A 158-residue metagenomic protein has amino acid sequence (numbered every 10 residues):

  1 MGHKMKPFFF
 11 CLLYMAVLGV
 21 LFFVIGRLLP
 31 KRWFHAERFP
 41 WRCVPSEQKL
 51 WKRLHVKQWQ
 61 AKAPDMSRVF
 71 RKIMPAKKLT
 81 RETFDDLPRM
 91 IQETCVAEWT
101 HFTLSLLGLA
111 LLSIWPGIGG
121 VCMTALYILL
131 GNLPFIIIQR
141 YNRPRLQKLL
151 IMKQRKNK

Functional and structural regions predicted by a protein language model:
K4-F8, L12, D86, M90 (+3 more regions): Hydrophobic, aromatic-rich alpha-helical transmembrane segments and their membrane-interface anchor motifs
K6-L50: N-terminal signal-anchor transmembrane alpha helix
Y14-A16, L111, G120-L130: Hydrophobic core segments of alpha-helical transmembrane domains in multi-pass membrane proteins
K31-M90, M152-K158: Membrane-proximal soluble regions of multi-pass membrane proteins
W33, I114-V121, Y141-P144: Juxtamembrane transmembrane-helix termini
L87-G119: Transmembrane alpha-helical segments and their cytosolic interface motifs in multi-pass membrane proteins
I136-K158: Cytosolic/matrix-facing juxtamembrane and C-terminal tails of multi-pass cellular membrane proteins
